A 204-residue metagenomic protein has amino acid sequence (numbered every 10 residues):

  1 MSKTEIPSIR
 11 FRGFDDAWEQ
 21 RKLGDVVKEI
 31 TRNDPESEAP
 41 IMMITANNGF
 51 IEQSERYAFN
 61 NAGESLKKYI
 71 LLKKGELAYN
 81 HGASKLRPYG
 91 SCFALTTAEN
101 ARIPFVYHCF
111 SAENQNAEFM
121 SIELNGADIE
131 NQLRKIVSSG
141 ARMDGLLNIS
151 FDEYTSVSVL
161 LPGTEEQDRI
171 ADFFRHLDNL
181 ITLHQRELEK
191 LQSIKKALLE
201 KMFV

Functional and structural regions predicted by a protein language model:
M1-D16, R186-V204: Short amphipathic coiled-coil heptad-repeat segments
K3-P7, N100-F105, A141-E165: A short glycine-rich beta-alpha junction/loop motif
S8-D34: Non-catalytic DNA-recognition/assembly elements of restriction-modification systems
F11, W18-K22, F174-L180, L191-Q192: Long, compositionally biased tandem-repeat segments
R12-A17, H108-N116, I149-D168, M202-V204: Proline-centric
G24-D34, T45-L77: Sequence-specific dsDNA recognition surfaces
D25, D168-L180, H184-Q185: Extracellular/lumenal glycan-associated surfaces
K67-I129, R142: A short beta-sheet element
